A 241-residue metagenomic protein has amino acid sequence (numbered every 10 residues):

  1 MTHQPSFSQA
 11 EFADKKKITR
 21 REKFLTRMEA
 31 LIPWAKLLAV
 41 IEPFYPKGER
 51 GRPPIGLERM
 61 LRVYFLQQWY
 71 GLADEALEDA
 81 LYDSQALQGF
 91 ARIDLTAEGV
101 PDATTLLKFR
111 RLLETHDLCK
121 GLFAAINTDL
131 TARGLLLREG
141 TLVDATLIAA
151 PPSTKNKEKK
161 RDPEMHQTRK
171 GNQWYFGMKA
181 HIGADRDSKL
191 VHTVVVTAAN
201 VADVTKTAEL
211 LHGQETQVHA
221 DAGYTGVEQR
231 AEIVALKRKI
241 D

Functional and structural regions predicted by a protein language model:
M1-W34, E42-P43: Charged, often Cys/His-bearing segments associated with DNA-binding zinc-finger transcription factors
T2-S8, L57, E75, Y82 (+2 more regions): Polybasic low-complexity intrinsically disordered regions
A30-P33, R52-E58, E98-P101: Secondary-structure capping and boundary motifs in well-ordered enzyme cores
K36, Y45, M60, E78-D79 (+1 more regions): A detector of single, family-specific signature residues that are central to catalytic or substrate-handling motifs
L38-E58: An N-terminal domain-cap segment
G48-R52, G71-A73, R111-E114: N-terminal core-binding DNA-recognition domain of tyrosine recombinases/integrases
R59-G71: Alpha-helical support elements that line or immediately flank enzyme active sites and cofactor-binding pockets
